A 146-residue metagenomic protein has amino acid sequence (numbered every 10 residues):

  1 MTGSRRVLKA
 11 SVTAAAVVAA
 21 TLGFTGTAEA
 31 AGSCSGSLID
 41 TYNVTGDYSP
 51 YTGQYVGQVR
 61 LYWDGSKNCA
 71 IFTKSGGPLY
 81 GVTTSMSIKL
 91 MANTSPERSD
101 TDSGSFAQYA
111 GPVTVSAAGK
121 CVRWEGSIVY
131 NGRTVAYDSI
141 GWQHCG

Functional and structural regions predicted by a protein language model:
M1-A30: Secretory targeting and sorting signals
A30-G146: Post-signal peptide N-terminal regions of Sec-secreted extracellular proteins
